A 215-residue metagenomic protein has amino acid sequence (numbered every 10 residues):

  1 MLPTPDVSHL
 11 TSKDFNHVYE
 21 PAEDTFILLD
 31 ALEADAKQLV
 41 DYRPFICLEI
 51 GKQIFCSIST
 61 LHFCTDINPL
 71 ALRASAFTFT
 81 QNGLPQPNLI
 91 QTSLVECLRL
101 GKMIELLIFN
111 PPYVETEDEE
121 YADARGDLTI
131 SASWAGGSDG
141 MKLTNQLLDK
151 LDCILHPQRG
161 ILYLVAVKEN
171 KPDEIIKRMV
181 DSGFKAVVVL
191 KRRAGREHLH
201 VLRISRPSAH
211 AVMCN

Functional and structural regions predicted by a protein language model:
M1-N215: Auxiliary N-terminal substrate/complex-recognition segments of SAM-dependent methyltransferases
